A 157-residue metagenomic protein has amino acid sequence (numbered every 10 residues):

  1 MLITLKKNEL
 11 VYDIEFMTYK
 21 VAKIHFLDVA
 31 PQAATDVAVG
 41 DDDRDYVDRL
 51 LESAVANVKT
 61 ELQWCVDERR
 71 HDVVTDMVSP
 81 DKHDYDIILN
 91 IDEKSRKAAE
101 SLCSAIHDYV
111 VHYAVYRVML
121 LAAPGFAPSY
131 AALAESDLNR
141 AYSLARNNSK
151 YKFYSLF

Functional and structural regions predicted by a protein language model:
M1-A99, L133, R140-F157: Conserved short "hinge" loops at termini or chain/domain junctions
A34, R117, L121-P124, L138: Amphipathic alpha-helical interaction segments
A56, D108-L121: Short, hydrophobic/amphipathic alpha-helical patches that form generic packing surfaces within helical domains
A98-D108: Structural motif
A123-L133: Short conserved catalytic/interaction loops centered on acidic-Pro-aromatic/His motifs
